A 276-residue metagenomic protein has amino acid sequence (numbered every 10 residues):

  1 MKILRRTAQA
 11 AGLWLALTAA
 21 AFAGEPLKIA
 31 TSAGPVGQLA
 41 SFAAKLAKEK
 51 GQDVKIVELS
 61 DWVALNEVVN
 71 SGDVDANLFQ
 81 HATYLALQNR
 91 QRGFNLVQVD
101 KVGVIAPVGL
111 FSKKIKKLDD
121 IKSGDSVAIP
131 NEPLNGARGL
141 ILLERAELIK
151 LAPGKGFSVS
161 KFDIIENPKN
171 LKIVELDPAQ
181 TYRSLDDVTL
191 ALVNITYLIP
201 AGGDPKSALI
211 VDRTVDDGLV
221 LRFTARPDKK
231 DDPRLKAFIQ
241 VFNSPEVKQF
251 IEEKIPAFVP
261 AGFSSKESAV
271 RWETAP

Functional and structural regions predicted by a protein language model:
G24-G34, Q52-E58, D125-V127: Short, well-ordered beta-strand elements
P26-A43, S60-A64, G262-F263: Extracytoplasmic "Venus flytrap"
G34, E58-W62, G72, N77-A86 (+3 more regions): Beta->alpha turn/N-cap motifs
V57-E67, K155-R183: Short helix-initiation/N-cap motifs at beta->coil->alpha
L87-V99, K113-I115, L185-D187, L192 (+1 more regions): Ligand-binding "clamshell"
V99-K150, K248: A conserved helix-loop-strand patch within extracytoplasmic ligand-binding domains of the periplasmic binding
P107-L118, L219-R234: A bilobed periplasmic-binding-protein/Venus flytrap-type ligand-binding module shared by bacterial periplasmic
N135-E144, F242-G262: Periplasmic-binding protein-like
